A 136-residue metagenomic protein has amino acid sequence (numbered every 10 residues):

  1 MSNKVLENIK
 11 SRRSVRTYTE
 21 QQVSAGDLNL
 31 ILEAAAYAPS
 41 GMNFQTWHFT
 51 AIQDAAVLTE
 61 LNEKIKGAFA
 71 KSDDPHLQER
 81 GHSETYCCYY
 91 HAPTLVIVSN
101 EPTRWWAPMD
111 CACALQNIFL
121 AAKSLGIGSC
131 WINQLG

Functional and structural regions predicted by a protein language model:
M1-H91: N-terminal amphipathic, basic helical "cap/leader" segment at the start of enzyme domains
A35, V96, E101-G136: Small-aliphatic-rich amphipathic alpha-helix that forms the alpha element of a beta-alpha
